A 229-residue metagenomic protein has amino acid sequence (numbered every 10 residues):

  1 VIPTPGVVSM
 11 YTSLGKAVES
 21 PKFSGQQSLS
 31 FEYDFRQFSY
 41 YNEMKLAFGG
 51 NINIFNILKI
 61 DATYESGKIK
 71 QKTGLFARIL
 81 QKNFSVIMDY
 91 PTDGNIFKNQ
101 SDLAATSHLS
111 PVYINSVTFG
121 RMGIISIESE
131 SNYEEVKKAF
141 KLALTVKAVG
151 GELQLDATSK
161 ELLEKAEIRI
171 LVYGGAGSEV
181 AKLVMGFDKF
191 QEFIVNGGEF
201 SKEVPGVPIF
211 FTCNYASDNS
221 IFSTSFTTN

Functional and structural regions predicted by a protein language model:
V1-N229: Membrane-permeabilization and membrane-interfacing ectodomains
